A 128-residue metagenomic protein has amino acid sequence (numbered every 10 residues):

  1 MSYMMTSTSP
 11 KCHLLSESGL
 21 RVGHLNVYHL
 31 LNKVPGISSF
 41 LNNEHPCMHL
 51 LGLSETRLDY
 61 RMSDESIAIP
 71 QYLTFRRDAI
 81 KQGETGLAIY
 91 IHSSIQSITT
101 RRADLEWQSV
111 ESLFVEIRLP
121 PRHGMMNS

Functional and structural regions predicted by a protein language model:
M1-S128: Short phosphate/oxyanion-binding micro-motifs
